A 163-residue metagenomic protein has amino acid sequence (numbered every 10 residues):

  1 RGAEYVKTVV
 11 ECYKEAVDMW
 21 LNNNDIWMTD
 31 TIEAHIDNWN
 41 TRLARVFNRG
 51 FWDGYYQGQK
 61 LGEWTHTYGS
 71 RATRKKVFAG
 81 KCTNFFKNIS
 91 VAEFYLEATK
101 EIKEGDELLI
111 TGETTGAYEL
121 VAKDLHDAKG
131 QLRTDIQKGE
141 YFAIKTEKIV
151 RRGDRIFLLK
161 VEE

Functional and structural regions predicted by a protein language model:
R1-E163: Surface-exposed amphipathic alpha-helical tracts and adjacent flexible/coil segments at the periphery of soluble enzymes
